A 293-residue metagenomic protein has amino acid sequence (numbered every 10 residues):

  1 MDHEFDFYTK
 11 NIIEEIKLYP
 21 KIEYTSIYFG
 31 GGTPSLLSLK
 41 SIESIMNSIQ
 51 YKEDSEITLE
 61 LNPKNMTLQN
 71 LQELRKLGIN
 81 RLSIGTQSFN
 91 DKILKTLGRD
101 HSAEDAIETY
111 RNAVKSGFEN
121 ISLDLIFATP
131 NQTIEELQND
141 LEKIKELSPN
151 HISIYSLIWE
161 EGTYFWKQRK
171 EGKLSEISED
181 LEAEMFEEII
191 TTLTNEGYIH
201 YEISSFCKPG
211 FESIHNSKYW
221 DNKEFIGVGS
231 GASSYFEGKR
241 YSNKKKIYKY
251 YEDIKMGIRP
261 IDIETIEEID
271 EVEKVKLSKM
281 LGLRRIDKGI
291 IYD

Functional and structural regions predicted by a protein language model:
D2-Y19, T25-D293: C-terminal scaffold of the Radical SAM
